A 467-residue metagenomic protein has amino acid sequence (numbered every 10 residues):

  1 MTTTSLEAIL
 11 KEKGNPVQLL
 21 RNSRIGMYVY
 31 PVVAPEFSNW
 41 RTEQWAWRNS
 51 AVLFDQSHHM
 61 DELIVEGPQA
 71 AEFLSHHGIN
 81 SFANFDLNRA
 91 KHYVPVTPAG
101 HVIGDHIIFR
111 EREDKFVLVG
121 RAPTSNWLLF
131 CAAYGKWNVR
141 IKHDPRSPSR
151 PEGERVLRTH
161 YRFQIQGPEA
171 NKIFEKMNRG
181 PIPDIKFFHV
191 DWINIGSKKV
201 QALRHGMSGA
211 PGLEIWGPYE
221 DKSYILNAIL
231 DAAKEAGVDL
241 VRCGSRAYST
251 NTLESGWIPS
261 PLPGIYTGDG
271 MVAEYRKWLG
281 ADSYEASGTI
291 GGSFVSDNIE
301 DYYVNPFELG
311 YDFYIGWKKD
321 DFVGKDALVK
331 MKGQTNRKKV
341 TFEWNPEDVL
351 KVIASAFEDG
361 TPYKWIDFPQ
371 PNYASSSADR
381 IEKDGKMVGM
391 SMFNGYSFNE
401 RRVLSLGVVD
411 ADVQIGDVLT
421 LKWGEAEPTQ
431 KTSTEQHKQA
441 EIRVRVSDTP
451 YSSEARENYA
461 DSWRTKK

Functional and structural regions predicted by a protein language model:
M1-H92, H101, K339: Acidic, proline/glycine-enriched N-terminal capping motif
M1-P35, R112-K467: Conserved, structured C-terminal
E43-N49, P95-D105, N194-L203, V388-S391: Short amphipathic beta-strand starts and helix->beta connectors
H59-E66, T97, I107-F109, F116-R121: Short secondary-structure transition/capping motifs
L74-H76, G104-I107, V119-G120, L128-C131: Short, conserved acidic/polar surface loops in the N-terminal third of protein domains
N84-D86, P95-H101, H106-R112, E154-R155: Short, charge-rich binding segments
